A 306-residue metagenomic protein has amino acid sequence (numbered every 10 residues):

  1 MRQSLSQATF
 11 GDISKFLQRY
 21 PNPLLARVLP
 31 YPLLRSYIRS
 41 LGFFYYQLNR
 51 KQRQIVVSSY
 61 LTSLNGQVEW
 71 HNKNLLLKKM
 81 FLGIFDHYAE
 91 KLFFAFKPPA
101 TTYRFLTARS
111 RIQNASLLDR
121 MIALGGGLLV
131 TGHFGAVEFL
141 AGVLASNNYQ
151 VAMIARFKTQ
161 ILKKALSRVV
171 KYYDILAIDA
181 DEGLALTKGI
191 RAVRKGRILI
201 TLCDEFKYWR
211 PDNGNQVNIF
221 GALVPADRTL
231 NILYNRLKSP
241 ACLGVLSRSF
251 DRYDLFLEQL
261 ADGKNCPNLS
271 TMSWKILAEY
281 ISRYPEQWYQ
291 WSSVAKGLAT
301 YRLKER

Functional and structural regions predicted by a protein language model:
R2-T131: Membrane-anchoring hydrophobic helices of lipid-metabolizing enzymes
Y60, V170, L233-Y234: Structural element of the ATP-grasp superfamily
L64-V68, G125, N148, Y173-D174 (+3 more regions): Glycine-centered loop/turn motif at secondary-structure junctions
Y103-S110, I175-A180, I219-G221, C266: Short, flexible loop segments at the rims of nucleotide/cofactor-binding pockets, characterized by
R111-N114, A136-V137, L162, E182-L186 (+2 more regions): Amphipathic coiled-coil/heptad-repeat helices and related helical stalk/stem segments that mediate oligomerization
G125-E182, W209-V217: Catalytic core of membrane glycerolipid acyltransferases/transacylases, capturing the structured, soluble-facing
S146, G183-R306: Non-catalytic C-terminal accessory region of glycerolipid acyltransferases and related lyso-lipid remodeling enzymes
